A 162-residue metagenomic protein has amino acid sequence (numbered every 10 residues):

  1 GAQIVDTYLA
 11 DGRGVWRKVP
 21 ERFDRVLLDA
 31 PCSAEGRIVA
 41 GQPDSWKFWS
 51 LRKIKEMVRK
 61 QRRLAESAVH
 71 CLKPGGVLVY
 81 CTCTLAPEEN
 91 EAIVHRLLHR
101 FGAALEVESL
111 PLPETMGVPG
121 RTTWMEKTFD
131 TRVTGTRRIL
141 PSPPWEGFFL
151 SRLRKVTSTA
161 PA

Functional and structural regions predicted by a protein language model:
G1-P20: S-adenosyl-L-methionine
Q3-V5, G76, A103-L105: A structural micro-motif
I4-L9, L27-D29, V79-Y80, L150-R152: Structured core elements
G12, E21-S67, T84-E89: Mobile active-site "lid"/loop adjacent to the S-adenosyl-L-methionine
E35-R37, G76-V77, F148: Gly/Ser/Thr-rich helix-start
L72-P74: Helix-to-beta-strand junctions that scaffold the AdoMet/dcAdoMet cofactor pocket in Class I SAM-dependent enzymes
V79-A162: C-terminal catalytic and target-recognition region of SAM-dependent MTase-like enzymes, primarily methyltransferases
